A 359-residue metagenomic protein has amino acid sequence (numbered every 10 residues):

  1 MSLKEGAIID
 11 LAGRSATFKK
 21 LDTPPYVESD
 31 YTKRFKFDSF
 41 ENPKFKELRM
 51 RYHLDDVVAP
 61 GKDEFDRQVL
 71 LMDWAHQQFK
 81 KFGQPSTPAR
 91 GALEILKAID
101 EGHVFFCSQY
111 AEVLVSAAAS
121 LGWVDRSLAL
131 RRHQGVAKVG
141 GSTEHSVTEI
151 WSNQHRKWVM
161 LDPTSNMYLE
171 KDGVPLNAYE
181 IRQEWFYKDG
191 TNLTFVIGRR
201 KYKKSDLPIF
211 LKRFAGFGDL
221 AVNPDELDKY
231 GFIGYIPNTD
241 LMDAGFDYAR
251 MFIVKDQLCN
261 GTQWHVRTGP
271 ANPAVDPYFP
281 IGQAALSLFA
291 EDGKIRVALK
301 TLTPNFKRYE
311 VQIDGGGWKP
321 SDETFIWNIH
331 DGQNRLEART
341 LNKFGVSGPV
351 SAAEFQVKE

Functional and structural regions predicted by a protein language model:
M1, E5-G6: Compositionally biased, proline/threonine/alanine/serine-rich low-complexity intrinsically disordered stretches
A7-F106, E112: Secondary-structure boundary elements
L96-E101, R132-V139, E323-T324: Short helix/strand-bridging catalytic loops that position acidic/His residues to coordinate divalent metals and engage
E112-N192: Hydrophobic/aromatic-rich core segments of domains that either
I181-G245: A conserved mid-domain beta-alpha-beta active-site/ligand-binding segment of alpha/beta enzyme cores
N238-E359: Low-complexity, disordered linker/stalk regions enriched in Pro/Thr/Ser/Gly
